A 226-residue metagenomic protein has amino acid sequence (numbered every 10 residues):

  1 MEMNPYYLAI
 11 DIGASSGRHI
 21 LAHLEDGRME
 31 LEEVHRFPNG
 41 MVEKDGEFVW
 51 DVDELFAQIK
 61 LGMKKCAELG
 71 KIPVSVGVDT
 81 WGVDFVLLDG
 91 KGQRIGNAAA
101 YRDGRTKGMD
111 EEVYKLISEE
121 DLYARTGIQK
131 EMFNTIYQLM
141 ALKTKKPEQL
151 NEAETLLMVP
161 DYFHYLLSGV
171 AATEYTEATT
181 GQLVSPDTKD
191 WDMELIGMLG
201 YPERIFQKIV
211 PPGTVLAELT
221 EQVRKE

Functional and structural regions predicted by a protein language model:
M1-G96, A124, E152, Q207 (+1 more regions): N-terminal glycine/serine-rich phosphate-binding loop of ATP-dependent small-molecule kinases, especially carbohydrate
I12-A14, L122-E226: Gly/Ser/Thr-rich active-site cleft segment
H35-F37, A100, E177: Residue-level structural signal for beta-strand termini and adjacent loop
E43-G46, G108-E112, L183-S185, L219: Short, charged, surface-exposed secondary-structure boundary motifs
V49, V113-I117, T220-E226: Short, surface-exposed amphipathic charged segments that create phosphate/polyanion-binding patches used for binding
G90-R94, E112, I117, D121: Hydrophobic or amphipathic alpha-helical targeting/insertion segments
D103: Carbohydrate-associated surface elements
